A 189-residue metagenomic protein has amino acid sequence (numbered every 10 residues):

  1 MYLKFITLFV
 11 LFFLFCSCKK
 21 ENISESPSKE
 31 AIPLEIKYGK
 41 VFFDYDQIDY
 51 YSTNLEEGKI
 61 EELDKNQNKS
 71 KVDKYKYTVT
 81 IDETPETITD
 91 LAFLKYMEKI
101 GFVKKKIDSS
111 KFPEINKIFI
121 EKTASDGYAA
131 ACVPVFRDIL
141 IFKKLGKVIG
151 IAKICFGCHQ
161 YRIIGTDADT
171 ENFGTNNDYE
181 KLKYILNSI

Functional and structural regions predicted by a protein language model:
M1-K29: Bacterial Sec-dependent N-terminal signal peptides
K19-I189: Function-determining sites in protein domains
